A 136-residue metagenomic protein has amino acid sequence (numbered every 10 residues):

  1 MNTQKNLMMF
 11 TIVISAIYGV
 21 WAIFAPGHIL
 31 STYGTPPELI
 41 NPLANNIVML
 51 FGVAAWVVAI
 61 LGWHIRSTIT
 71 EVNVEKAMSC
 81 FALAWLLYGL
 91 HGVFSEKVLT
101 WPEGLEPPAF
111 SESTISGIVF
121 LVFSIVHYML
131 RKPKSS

Functional and structural regions predicted by a protein language model:
M1-I17, K132: Cytosolic juxtamembrane helix and N-cap/initiation of the first transmembrane helix
M1-N2, R66-E75, P133-S136: Membrane-interface helix-boundary motifs at transmembrane edges
M8, V72-F81: Membrane-interfacial loop-to-transmembrane alpha-helix junctions, especially the N-terminal start
I14-G52: Hydrophobic transmembrane helix segments
A16-I17, P42-S67, L83-L87: Core segments of alpha-helical transmembrane spans in multipass integral membrane proteins
A77-S95, S116-F123: Hydrophobic alpha-helical membrane segments
L90-E112: Membrane-helix boundary connector in multi-pass membrane proteins
I118-S136: Membrane-water interface at the C-terminal end of transmembrane alpha helices
